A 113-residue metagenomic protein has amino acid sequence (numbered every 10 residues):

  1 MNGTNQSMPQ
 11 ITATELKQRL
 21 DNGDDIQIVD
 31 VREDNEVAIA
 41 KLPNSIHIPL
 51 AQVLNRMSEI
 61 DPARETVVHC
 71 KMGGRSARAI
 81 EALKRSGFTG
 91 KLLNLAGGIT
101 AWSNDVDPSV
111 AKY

Functional and structural regions predicted by a protein language model:
M1-Q27, D34-E65, G74-Y113: Rhodanese-like catalytic fold shared by cysteine-dependent sulfurtransferases and DSP/PTP-type phosphatases
H69-C70: Short, surface-exposed ligand- or partner-binding patches at beta-edge/loop junctions that are enriched in aromatics
